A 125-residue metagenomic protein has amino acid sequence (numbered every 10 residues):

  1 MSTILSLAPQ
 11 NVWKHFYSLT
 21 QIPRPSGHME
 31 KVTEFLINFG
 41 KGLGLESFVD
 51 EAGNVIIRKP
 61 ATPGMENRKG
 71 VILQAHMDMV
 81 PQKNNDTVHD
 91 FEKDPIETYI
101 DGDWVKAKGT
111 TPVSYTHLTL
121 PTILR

Functional and structural regions predicted by a protein language model:
T3-W104: Acidic/His- and Gly-rich active-site-bordering loop/insert found across diverse amide/peptide-bond hydrolases
G27, S114-Y115: Short, surface-exposed alpha-helical recognition segments that flank or form part of ligand/macromolecule-binding
W104-S114: A short glycine/serine-rich beta->alpha loop
T116-T122: Conserved small/polar residues in nucleotide/adenosyl-binding loops
